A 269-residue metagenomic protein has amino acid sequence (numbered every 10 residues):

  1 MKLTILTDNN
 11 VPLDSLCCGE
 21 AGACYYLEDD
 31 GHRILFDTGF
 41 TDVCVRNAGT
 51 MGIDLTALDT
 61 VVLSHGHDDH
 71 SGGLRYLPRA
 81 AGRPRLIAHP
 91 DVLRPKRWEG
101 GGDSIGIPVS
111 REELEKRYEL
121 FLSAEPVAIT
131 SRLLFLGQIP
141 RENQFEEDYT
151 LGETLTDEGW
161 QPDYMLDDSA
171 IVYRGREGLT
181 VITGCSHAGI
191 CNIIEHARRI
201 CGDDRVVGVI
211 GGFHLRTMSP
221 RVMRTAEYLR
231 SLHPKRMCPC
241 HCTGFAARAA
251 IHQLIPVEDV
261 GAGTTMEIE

Functional and structural regions predicted by a protein language model:
K2-M51, Y164, D168-T183: Conserved beta-strand hairpin/beta-sheet module of binuclear metal-dependent hydrolase folds, prominently
N10-L13, V43, L93-P95, R141-F145 (+1 more regions): Short, acidic Gly/Pro/Ser/Thr-rich loop/turn segments
L16-C17, H32-T60, E147, G152-T154 (+1 more regions): Pre-active-site segment of Zn-dependent metallo-hydrolases
I34-F36, A88, T130-Q138, T180-T183: Short hydrophobic-aromatic micro-motifs
V43-L93, C201-G208: Active-site metal-binding motif and surrounding structural segment of the metallo-beta-lactamase
H67-H70, Y164-G261: Cap/insert and terminal regions of metallo-dependent hydrolase folds
V92-S169, V260-E269: Metallo-beta-lactamase
